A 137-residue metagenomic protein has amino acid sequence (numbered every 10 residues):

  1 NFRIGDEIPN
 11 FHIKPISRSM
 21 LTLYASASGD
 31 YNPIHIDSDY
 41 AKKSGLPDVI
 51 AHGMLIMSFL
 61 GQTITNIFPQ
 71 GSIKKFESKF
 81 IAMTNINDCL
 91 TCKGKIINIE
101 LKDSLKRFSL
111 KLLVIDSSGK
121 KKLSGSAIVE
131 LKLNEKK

Functional and structural regions predicted by a protein language model:
N1-N10, M83-K137: HotDog/MaoC-like acyl-thioester-processing domains
N1-V49, L133: Catalytic strand-loop segment that frames the active site of acyl-thioester-processing enzymes
F2, M20, S28, I64-Q70 (+2 more regions): Intrinsically disordered, low-complexity segments enriched in polar/charged residues with Gly/Pro, especially when
P15, M20-L23, Y31, A41-K43 (+7 more regions): A broad, structure-centric signal for solvent-exposed, well-ordered loop/edge residues that line or flank functional
A27-S28, A41, K75-E77, D103-S104 (+2 more regions): Short, charged/polar low-complexity linear motifs in solvent-exposed/disordered segments
I36, H52, F59-F68, L110-D116 (+1 more regions): A broadly tuned preference for mixed-charge, low-complexity surface segments
K42-A51, L55-I96, S126: Hydrophobic beta-strand-centered segment that forms part of the acyl-chain substrate-binding groove
